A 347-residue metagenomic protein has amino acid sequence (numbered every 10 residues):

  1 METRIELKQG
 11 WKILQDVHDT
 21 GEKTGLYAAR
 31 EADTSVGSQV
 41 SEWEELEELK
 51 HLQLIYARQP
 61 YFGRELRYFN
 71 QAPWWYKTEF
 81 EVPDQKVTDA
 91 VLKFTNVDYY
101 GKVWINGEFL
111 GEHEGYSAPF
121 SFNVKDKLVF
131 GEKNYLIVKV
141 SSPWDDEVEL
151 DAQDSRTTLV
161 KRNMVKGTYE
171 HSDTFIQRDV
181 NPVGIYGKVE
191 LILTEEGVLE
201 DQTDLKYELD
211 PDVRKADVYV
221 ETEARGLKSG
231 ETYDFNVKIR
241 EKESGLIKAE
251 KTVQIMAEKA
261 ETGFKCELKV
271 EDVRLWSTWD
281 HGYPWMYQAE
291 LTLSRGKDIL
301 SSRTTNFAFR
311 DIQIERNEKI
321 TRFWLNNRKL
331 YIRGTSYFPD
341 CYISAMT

Functional and structural regions predicted by a protein language model:
M1-K93, V165-G187, T194-E195, N317: Extended carbohydrate-recognition surfaces in non-catalytic/accessory domains of CAZymes and lectin-like proteins
L7, V17, L46-L52, F62-E65 (+2 more regions): An acidic-aromatic loop/edge-strand motif
F69-A72, F80-N106, L136-V138, Y233-N236: Aromatic-lined ligand-binding clefts that engage carbohydrates, nucleic acids, or primary amines
I105, K215-I255: Beta-strand-rich binding/interaction modules
I105-S155, M256-T278, I343, T347: Beta-strand-rich ligand-recognition modules
G107, V189, Y287, N327: Conserved, mostly hydrophobic/aromatic
Y135-V138, Y283-R295: Short, aromatic- and glycine-rich surface loops/edge beta-strands on solvent-exposed regions
E290-T347: N-terminal carbohydrate-binding accessory modules
